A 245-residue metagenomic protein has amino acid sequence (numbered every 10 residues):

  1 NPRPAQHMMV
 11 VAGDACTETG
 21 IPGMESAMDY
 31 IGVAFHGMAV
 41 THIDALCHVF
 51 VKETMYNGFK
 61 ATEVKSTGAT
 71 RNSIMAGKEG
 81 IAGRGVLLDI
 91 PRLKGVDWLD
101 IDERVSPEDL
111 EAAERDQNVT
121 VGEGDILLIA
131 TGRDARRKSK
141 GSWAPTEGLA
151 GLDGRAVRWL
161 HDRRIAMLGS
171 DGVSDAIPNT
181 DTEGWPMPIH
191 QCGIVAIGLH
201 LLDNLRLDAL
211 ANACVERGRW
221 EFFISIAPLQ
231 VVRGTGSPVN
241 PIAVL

Functional and structural regions predicted by a protein language model:
N1-L245: Active-/binding-site microenvironments in catalytic and ligand-binding cores
